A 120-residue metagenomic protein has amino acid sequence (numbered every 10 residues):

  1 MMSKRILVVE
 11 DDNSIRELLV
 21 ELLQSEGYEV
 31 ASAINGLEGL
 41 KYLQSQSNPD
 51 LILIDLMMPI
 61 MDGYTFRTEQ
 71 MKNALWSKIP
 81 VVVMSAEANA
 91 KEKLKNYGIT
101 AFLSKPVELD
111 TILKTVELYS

Functional and structural regions predicted by a protein language model:
E10: Conserved acidic carboxylate
E17-S25: Charged docking surfaces used in two-component/phosphorelay signaling
S32-L51: Acidic, metal-coordinating helix/loop segments flanking the phosphotransfer/catalytic sites of two-component signaling
D55: Active-site residues of response regulator receiver
M58: Receiver (REC) domain active-site loop signature in two-component systems and cognate sites in sensor histidine kinases
V82-M84: Hydrophobic/aromatic residues positioned on beta-strands within the core alpha/beta folds
V107-E117: C-terminal output helix
